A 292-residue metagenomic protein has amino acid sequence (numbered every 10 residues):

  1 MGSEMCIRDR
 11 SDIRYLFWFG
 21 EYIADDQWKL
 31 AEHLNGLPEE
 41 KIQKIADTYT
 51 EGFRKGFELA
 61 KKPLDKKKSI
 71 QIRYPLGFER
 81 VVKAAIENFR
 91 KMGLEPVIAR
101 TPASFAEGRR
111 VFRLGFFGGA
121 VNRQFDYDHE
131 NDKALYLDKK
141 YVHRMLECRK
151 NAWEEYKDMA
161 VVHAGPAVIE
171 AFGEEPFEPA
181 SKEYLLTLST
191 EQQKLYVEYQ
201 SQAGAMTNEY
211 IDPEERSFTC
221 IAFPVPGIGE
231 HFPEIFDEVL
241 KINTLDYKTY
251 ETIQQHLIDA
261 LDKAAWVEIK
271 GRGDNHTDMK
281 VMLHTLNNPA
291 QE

Functional and structural regions predicted by a protein language model:
G2-I7: Short, small-residue-biased leader/transition segments that mark boundaries at the very start of proteins
R8-A24, E130-L135, A180-L195: Short, charge-rich amphipathic segments
R10-K66: Short N-terminal or domain-adjacent regulatory/targeting segments
P38, T50-Y74, A85-I86, P96-L185: Acidic low-complexity segments
A60-K61, L76-F78, Q255-L261: Short linear motifs in intrinsically disordered
F78-V82, N275-D278: Short, surface-exposed beta-strand/loop "edge" segments at domain boundaries and coil↔beta transitions
E79-G93: Histidine-anchored nucleotide/phosphate-binding helix
A160-E292: Conserved, well-structured core segments that form the ligand-binding/active-site neighborhood of functional domains
